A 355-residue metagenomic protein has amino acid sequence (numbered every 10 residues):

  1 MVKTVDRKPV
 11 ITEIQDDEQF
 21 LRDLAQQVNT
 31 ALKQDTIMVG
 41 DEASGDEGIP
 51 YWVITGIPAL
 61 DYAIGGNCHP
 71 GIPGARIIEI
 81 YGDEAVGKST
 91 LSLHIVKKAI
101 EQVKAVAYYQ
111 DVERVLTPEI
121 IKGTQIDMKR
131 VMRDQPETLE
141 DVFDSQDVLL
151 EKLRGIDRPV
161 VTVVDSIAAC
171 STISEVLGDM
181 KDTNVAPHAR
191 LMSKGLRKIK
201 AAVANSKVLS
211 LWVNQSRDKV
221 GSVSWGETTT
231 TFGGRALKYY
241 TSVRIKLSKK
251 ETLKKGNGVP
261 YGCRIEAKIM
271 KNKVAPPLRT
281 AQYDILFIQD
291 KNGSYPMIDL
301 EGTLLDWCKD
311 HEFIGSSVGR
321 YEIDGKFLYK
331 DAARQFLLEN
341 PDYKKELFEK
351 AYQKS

Functional and structural regions predicted by a protein language model:
M1-D41, V53, T252-S355: C-terminal regions of RecA-like/P-loop NTPase motor modules
V10-R130, V142-V148: The Walker A/P-loop phosphate-binding site
I77-E79, V106, P159-V163, L209: Residue-level preference for the first positions of well-ordered beta-strands
I100-Q102, T124-V131, G178-P187, G226-G233: A short alpha->loop->secondary-structure connector
V112-R114, P136-T138, S166-I167, Q215-S216 (+1 more regions): Short, ordered loop/turn segments at secondary-structure junctions
L116, C170-S171, K219-V220: Catalytic P-loop NTPase motifs of RecA-like helicase/translocase cores
P136-K207, D306: Phosphate-binding/switch loop-helix module in NTP-utilizing enzymes
V185-H311: Phosphate-binding/switch region of NTP-binding enzymes
